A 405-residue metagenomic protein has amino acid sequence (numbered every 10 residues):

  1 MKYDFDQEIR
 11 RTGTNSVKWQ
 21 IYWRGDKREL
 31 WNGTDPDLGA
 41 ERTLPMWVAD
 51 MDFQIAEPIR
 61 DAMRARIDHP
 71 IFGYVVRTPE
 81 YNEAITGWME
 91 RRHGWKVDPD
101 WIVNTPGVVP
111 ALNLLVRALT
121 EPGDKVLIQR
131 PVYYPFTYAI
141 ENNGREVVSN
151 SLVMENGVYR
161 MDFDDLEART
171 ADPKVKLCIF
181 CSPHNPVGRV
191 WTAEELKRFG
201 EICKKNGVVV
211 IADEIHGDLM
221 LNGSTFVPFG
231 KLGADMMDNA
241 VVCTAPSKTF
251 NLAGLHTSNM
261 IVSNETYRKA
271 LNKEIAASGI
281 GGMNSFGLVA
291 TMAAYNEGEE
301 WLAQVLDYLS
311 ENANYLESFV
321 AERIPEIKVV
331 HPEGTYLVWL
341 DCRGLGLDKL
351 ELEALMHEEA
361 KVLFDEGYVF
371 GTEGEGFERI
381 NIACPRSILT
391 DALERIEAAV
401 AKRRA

Functional and structural regions predicted by a protein language model:
K2-F5, R10-G107, L114, R403-A405: N-terminal small-domain helix-loop-helix segment of the aminotransferase-like
D61, A234-S310, N314-F319, V400: Conserved core segment of the aminotransferase class I/II
D68, F72-E201, D218-L219, F226-D235 (+1 more regions): Conserved core of the PLP fold type I
N143, K205-N206, A360, R403: Helix C-cap/helix->beta junction micro-motif
M292, Y308-E317, V329-C342, G374: Conserved glycine-rich beta-strand-loop-beta hairpin in the small C-terminal domain of fold type I
G346, L355-F364, F370-A405: PLP-dependent enzyme catalytic core of the Aspartate aminotransferase-like
